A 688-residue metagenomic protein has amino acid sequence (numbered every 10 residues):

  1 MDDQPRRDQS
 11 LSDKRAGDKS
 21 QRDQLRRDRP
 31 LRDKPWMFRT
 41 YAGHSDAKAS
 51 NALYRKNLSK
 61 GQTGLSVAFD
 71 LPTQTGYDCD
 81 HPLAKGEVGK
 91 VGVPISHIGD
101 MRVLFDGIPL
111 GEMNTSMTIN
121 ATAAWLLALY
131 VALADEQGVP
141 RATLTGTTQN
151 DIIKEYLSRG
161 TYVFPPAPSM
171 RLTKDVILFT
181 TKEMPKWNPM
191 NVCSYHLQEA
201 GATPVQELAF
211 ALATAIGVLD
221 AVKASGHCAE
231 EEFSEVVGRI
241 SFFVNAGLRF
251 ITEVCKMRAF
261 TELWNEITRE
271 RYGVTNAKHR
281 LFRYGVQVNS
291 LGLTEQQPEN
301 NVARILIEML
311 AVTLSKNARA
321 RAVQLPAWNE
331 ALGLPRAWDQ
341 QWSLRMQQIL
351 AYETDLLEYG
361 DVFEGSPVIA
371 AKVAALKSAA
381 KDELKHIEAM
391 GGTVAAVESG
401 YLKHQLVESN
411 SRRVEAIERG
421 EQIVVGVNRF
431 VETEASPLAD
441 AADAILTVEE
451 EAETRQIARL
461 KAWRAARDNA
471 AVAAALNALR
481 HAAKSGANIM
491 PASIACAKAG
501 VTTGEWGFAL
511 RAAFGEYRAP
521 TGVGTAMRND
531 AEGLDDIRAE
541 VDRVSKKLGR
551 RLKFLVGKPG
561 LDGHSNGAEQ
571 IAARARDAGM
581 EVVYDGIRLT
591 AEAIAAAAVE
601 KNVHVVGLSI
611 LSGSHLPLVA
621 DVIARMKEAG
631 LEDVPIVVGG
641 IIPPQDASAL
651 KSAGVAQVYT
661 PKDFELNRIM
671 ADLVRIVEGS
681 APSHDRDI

Functional and structural regions predicted by a protein language model:
M1, R6, R336-A337, Q341-Q348 (+3 more regions): Flexible, glycine-rich loop/tail regions that form catalytic "lids" or insertion modules at the edges of active sites
M1-R6, R22-E253, R271-V274, K278-Q287 (+7 more regions): Catalytic alpha/beta active-site cores
W36-F38, L281-Y284, R550-K553, A629-V638: Short beta-strand/loop segments at the ligand-binding rim of alpha/beta enzyme cores
G61, H97, G138, W264 (+7 more regions): Conserved, mostly hydrophobic/aromatic
K85-K90, T115, K154-F164, L197-G201 (+9 more regions): Short beta-alpha connecting loops at secondary-structure transitions that line or flank enzyme active sites
E235-V236, V274-V288, Q296-N329, P335-L356 (+6 more regions): Flexible glycine/proline-rich, aromatic-decorated loop/lid segments
Y352, A441-R480, F554-G563, G567-V605 (+2 more regions): Generic long, charged, amphipathic alpha-helical segments
A568-V674, E678: Cofactor-cradling patches in redox/metallo enzymes
